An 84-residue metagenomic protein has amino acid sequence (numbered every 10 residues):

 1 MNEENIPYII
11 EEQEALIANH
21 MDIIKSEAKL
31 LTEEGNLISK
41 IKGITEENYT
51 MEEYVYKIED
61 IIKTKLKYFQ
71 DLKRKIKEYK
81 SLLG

Functional and structural regions predicted by a protein language model:
M1-G84: Alpha-helical coiled-coil stalk/tail regions that mediate dimerization/assembly and cargo/adaptor binding
